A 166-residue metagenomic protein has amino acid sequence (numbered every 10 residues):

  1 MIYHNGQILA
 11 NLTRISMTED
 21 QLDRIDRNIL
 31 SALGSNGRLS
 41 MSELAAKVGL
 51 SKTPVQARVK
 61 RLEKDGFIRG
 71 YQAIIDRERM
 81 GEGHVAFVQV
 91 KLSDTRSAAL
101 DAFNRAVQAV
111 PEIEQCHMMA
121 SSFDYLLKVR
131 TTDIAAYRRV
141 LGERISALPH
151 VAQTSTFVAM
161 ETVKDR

Functional and structural regions predicted by a protein language model:
M1-R166: A compositional/biophysical signature of low hydrophobicity enriched in polar/charged and small residues
